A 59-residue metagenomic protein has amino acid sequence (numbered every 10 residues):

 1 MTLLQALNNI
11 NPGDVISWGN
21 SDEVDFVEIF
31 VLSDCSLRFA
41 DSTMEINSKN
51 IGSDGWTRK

Functional and structural regions predicted by a protein language model:
M1, T57-K59: Short intrinsically disordered terminal tails
M1-I10: Mixed-charge, Lys/Arg-rich low-complexity intrinsically disordered regions
N8, S48-K49, R58: Generic cytosolic/nucleocytoplasmic N-terminal low-complexity/intrinsically disordered segments
N20-S53: Acidic, low-complexity, intrinsically disordered interaction modules
